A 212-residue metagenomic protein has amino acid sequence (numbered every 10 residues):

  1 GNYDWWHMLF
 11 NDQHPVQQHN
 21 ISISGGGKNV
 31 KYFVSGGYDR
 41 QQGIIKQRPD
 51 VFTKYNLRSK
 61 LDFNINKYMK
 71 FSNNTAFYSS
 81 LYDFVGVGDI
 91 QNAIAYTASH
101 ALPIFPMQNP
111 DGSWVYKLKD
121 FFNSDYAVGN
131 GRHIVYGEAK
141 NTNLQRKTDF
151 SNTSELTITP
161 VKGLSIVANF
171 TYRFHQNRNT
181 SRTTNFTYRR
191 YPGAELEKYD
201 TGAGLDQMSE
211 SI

Functional and structural regions predicted by a protein language model:
G1, G43-F52, N56-D149, V167-N169 (+1 more regions): Surface-exposed loop/interface segments of Gram-negative outer-membrane beta-barrel transport/assembly proteins
G1-P49, Y136-K140, T157-T159, Y172: Residues embedded in well-ordered regular secondary structure
V16-Q18, N56, S151: Short beta-strand-initiation
H19, K28-Y32, K67-N73, K162-A168: Outer-envelope beta-barrel architecture signal
